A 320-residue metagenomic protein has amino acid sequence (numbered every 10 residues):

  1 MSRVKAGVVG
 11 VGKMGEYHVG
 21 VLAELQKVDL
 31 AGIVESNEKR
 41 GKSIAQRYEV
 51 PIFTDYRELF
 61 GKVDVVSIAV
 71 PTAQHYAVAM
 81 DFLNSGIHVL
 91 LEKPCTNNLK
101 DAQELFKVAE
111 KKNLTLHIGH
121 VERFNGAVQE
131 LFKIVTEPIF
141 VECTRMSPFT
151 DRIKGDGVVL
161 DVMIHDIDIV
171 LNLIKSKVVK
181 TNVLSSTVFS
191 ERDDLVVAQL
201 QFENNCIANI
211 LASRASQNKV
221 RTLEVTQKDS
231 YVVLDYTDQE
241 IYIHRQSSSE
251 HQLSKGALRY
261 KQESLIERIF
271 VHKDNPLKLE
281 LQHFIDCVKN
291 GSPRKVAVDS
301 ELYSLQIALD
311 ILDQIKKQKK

Functional and structural regions predicted by a protein language model:
M1-Y48: N-terminal Rossmann-like dinucleotide-binding module
H18, Y48-F106: Beta-loop-alpha module in the N-terminal Rossmann-like domain of NAD(P)-dependent dehydrogenases, especially those
V50, S85-I87, K112-T115, C206: A short helix->loop->beta-strand "cap" motif at the edges of active sites that frequently abuts
T54, L91-E92, L116-I118, E142 (+1 more regions): Hydrophobic residues in well-ordered beta-strands that form the structural core
V65-I68, E203, H283-K320: C-terminal helix-rich "cap/oligomerization" subdomain common to oxidoreductases
T96-I153: A contiguous active-site-proximal alpha/beta segment in oxidoreductase catalytic domains
G119-G126, F149-V178, S300: Mid-domain beta-loop-alpha active-site segment that forms a flexible, acidic cofactor/metal-binding surface
I167-E240, V271, P276-S292: Contiguous beta-strand/loop segments that form the cofactor/metal-binding neighborhood of enzyme cores
